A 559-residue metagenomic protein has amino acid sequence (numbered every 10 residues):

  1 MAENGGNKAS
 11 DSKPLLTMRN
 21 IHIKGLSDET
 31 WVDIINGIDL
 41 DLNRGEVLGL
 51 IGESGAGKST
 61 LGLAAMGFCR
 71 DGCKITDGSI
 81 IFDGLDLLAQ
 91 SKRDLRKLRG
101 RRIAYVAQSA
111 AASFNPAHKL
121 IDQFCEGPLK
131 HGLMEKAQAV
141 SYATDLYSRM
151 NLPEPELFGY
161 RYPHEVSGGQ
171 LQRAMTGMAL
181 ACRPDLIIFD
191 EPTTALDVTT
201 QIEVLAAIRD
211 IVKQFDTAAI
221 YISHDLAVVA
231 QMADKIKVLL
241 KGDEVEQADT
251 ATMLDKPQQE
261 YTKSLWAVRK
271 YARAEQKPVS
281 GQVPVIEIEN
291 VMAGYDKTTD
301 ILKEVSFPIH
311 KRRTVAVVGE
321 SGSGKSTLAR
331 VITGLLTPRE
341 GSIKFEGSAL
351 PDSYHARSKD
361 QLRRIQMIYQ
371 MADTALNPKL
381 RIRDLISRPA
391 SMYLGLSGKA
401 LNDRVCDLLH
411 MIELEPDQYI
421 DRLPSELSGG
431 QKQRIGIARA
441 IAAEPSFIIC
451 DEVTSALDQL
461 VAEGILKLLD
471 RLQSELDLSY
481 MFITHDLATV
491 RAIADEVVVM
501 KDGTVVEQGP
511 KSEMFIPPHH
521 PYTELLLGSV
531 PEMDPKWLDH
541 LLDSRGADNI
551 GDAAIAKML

Functional and structural regions predicted by a protein language model:
M66, R70, T333: Helix-to-loop junction immediately C-terminal to a conserved catalytic motif
K74-D86, G341-L350: Conserved ABC transporter NBD signature motif
L87-A104, K130, T252-P257, L350-Q366 (+4 more regions): ABC ATPase NBD coupling module
E156, T250-E287, T298, K511-L559: Charged, flexible cofactor/metal-binding loops and thiol motifs
R161-V166, Q170, L423-L427, Q431: Conserved ABC ATPase signature
R183, E444: Conserved catalytic motifs of ABC-family nucleotide-binding domains
E244-A248, K256, V505-G509: ABC ATPase "signature
